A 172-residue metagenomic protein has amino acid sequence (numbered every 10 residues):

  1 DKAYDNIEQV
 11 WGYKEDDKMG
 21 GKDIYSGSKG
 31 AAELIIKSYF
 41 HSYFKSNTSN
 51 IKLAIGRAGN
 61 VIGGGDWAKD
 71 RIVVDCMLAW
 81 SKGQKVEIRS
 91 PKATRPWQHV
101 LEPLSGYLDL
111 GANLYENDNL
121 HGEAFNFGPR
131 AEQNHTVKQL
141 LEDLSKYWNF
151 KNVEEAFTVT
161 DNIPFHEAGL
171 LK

Functional and structural regions predicted by a protein language model:
K2, G27, G64, Q84 (+1 more regions): Gly/Ser/Thr-rich helix-start
A3-N60, W67-A68: Catalytic helix-loop patch of NAD(P)-dependent Rossmann-fold dehydrogenases
I7-V10, D66-D70, V100-L101, V137-L140: Short aromatic-enriched loop/helix-cap "lid" or pocket-rim segments at secondary-structure transitions that line
E15-M19, K29, L78-I88: C-terminal structured domain segments across diverse proteins
I24, A32, K69, V137 (+1 more regions): Conserved donor sugar-nucleotide recognition element shared by glycan-biosynthetic enzymes
H41-F44, L78, E116: Short alpha-helical segment within the cytosolic histidine kinase core of two-component systems
N60, W80-K172: C-terminal substrate-binding subdomain of Rossmann-fold SDR/epimerase-dehydratase oxidoreductases
V73-M77: Oxidoreductase cofactor-interface core, primarily capturing Rossmann-like NAD(P)-dependent enzymes
